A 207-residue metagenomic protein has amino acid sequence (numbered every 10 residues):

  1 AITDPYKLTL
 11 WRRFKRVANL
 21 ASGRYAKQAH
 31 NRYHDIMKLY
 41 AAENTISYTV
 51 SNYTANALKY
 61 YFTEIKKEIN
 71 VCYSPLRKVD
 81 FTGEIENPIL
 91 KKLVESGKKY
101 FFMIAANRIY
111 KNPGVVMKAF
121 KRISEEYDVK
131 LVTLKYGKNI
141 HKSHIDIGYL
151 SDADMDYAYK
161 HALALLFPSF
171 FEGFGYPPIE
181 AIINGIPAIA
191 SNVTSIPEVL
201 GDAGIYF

Functional and structural regions predicted by a protein language model:
A1-F207: Carbohydrate transferase catalytic cores enriched for Leloir-type hexosyltransferases
